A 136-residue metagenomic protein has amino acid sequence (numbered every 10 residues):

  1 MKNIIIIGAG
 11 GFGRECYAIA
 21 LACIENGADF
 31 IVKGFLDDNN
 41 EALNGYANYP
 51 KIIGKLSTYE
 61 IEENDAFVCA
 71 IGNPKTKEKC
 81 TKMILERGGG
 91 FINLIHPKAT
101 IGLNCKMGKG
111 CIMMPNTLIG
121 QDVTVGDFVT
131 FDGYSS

Functional and structural regions predicted by a protein language model:
K2-A20: Glycine-rich adenosine-cofactor-binding loop
N3-I4, I31-K33, N64-V68: Short active-site oxyanion
G11-R14, K75-T76, K106: Short alpha-helical
A20-I24, I84: Active-site catalytic pocket residues across diverse enzymes, especially alpha/beta-hydrolases
C23-G45: NAD(P)-binding Rossmann-fold cofactor-contacting core
N40-T100: Phosphate-bearing ligand-interacting subdomains that bind or position ATP/ADP/UDP/GDP/NAD(P) or nucleotide-linked
P97, G102-L103, G108-K109, M113-P115 (+2 more regions): Left-handed beta-helix
